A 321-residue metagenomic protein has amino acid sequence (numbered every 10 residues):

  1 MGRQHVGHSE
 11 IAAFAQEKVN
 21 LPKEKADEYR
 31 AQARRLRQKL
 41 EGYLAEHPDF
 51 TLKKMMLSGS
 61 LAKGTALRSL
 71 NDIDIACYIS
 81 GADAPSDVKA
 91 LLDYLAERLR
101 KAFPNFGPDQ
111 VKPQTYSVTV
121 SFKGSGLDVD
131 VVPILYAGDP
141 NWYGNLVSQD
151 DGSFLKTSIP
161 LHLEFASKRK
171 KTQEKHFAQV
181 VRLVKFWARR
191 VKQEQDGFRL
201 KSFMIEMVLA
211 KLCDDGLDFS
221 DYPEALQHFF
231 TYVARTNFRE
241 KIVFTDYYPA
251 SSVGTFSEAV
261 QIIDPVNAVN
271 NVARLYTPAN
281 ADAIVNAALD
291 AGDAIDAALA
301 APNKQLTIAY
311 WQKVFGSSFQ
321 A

Functional and structural regions predicted by a protein language model:
M1-I11, S121-V184, T255, A259-I262 (+1 more regions): Extended, alpha-helix-rich binding/interface surfaces that flank or overlap catalytic cores and mediate recognition
M1-M56, S60-L70, A84-A90, A321: N-terminal regions immediately upstream of nucleotidyltransferase
M1-V6, E28-A31, R35-E46, E164 (+6 more regions): Right-hand nucleic-acid polymerase module
K54-G59, T119-S121, I205: Extended hydrophobic secondary-structure segments that form protein cores and membrane-embedded regions
G64-R100, D130-V132: Catalytic metal-binding acidic patch
N71-I79, I159-F165, E206: Glycine-rich, often proline-containing surface loops adjacent to acidic residues and nearby aromatics that form
D93-W142: Conserved catalytic core of two-metal-ion nucleotidyltransferases
H176-A301: Conserved nucleotidyltransferase catalytic core and NTase-mimicking acidic/glycine-rich helix/loop elements in nucleic
